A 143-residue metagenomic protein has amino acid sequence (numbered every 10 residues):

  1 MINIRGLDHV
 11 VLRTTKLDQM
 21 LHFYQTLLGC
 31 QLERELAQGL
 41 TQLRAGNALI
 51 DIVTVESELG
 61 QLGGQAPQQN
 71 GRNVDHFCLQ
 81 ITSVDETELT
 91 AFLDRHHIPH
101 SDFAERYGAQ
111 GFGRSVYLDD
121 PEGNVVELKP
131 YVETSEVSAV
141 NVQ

Functional and structural regions predicted by a protein language model:
M1-D18, V74-F77, I81, V132-Q143: N-terminal beta-strand motif that seeds the catalytic metal site of vicinal oxygen chelate
D8, Q38-G39, D75, R114: Residue-level marker for the onset of beta-strands and adjacent loop->beta junctions in well-ordered domains
T14-L17, R72, F77-V125: Vicinal oxygen chelate
D18-Q31: Amphipathic alpha-helical segments
G29-R34, P99-F103: Short secondary-structure junctions
Q31-G71, V125-P130: Conserved short beta-strand elements that form part of the metal-binding/catalytic scaffold of enzyme active sites
L59-Q65, D102-F103, A109, S135-V137: A short, acidic/glycine-rich surface segment
